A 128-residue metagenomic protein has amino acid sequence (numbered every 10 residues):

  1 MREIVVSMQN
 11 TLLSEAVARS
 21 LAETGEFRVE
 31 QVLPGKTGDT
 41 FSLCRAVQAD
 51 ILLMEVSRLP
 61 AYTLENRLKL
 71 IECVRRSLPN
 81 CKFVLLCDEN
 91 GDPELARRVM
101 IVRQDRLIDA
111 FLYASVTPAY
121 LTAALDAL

Functional and structural regions predicted by a protein language model:
M1-I4: Extreme N-terminal starter segment of soluble prokaryotic enzymes
S7-Q9: Conserved acidic carboxylate
T11-V32: Two-component/phosphorelay signaling modules centered on CheY-like receiver
E26-Q48: A short, well-structured beta->alpha microelement
T40, I51-V74, N90, R98: Conserved phosphotransfer microenvironments
E65-K69, K82-A110: Alpha4 helix (beta4-alpha4-beta5 surface) of REC/receiver domains from two-component response regulators
R76-K82: His-Asp phosphorelay/catalytic-motif detector in bacterial-type signaling
A114-L125: C-terminal output helix
